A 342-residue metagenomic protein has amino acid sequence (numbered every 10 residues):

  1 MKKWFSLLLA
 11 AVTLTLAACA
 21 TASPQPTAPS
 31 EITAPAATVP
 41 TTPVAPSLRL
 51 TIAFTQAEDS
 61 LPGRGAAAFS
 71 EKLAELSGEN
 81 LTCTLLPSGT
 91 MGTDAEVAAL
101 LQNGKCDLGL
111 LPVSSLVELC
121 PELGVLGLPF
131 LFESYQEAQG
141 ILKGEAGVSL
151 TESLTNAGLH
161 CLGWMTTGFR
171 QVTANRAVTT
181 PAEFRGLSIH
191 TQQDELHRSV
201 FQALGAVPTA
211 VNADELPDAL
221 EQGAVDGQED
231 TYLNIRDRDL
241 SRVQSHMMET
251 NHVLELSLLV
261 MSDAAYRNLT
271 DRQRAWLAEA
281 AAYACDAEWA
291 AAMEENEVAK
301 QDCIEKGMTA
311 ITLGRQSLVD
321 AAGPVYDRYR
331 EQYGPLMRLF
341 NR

Functional and structural regions predicted by a protein language model:
M1-W4: Positively charged n-region of N-terminal signal peptides that target proteins for export
L7-L8: Extracytoplasmic
A11-V12: Repetitive helical segments and hydrophobic/amphipathic motifs
T15-A18: C-terminal motif of bacterial Sec signal peptides marking the signal peptidase cleavage site
A20-A34, V39-E133, T155-R342: N-terminal secretory/targeting leader peptides
Q136-T151: A gly/proline- and charged-residue-enriched helix-loop-helix capping module
